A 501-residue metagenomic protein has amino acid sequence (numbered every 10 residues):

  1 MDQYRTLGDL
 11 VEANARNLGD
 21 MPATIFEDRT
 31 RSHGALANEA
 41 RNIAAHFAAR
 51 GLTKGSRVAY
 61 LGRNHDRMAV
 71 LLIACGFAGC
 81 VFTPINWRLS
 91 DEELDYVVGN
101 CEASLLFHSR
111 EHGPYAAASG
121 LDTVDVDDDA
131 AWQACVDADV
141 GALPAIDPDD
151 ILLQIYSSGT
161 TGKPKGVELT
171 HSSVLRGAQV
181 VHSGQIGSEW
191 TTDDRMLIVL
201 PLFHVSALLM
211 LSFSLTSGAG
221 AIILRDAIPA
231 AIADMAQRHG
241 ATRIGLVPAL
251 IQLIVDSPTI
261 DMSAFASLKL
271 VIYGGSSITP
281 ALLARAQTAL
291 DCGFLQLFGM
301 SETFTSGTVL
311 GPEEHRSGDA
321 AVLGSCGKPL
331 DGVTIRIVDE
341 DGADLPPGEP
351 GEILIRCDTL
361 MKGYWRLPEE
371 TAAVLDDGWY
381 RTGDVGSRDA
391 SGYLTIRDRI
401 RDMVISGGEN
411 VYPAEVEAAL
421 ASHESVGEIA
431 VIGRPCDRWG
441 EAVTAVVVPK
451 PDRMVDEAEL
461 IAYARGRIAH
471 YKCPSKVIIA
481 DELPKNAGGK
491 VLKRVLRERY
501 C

Functional and structural regions predicted by a protein language model:
D2-Y4, E12, D20-H65, A69-I73 (+1 more regions): Conserved AMP-binding/adenylate-forming core of the ANL superfamily
D28, E111-D149, K163: ANL superfamily adenylate-forming
F47-L52, S56, G141-D149, Q154-L197 (+3 more regions): Conserved adenylate-forming
M68, L89, L106-H108, I244 (+7 more regions): AMP-binding/adenylate-forming catalytic core of the ANL superfamily
L175-R195, F203-R243, S257: Conserved AMP-binding/adenylation subdomain of ANL enzymes
T216, A241-L246, V255-A320, T334: Gly/Ser/Thr-rich phosphate-binding loop
T308, K328-G332, E340-A373, E409-V411: Conserved ATP/PPi-binding loop(s) of AMP-dependent carboxylate-activating enzymes
T334-L354, A390-S391, R453-E457, L492: Conserved beta-loop-beta connector loops within the AMP-binding
